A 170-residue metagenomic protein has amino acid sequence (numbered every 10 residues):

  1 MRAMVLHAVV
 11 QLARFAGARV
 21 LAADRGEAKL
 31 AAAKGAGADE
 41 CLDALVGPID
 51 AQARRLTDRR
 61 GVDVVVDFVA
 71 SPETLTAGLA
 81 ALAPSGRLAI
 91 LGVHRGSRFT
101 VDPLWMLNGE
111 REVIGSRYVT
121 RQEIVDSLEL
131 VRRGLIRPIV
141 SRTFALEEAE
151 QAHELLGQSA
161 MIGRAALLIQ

Functional and structural regions predicted by a protein language model:
M1-G47: Mid-domain Rossmann-like dinucleotide-binding core that forms the NAD(H)/NADP(H) cofactor-binding site
V5, V9, K29, A53 (+3 more regions): Aromatic/hydrophobic pocket-lining residues that form π-stacking "cages" and hydrophobic walls in ligand
A13, A33, V65, A149 (+1 more regions): Terminal peptide-recognition signature
R14, L107, R132: Anion (oxyanion) recognition and catalysis
L21, R87-A89, I114, A166: Structural detector of well-ordered beta-strand residues that form the stable sheet scaffold of enzyme domains
D24-R25, A44-P48, V69-A70, H94 (+2 more regions): Short beta->alpha linker loops
A31-E112: Glycine-rich cofactor phosphate-binding loops and adjacent beta1-alpha1 units of small-molecule cofactor enzyme domains
P84, R121-Q170: C-terminal hydrophobic helical "lid"/dimerization subdomain of Rossmann-like NAD(P)H-dependent oxidoreductases
